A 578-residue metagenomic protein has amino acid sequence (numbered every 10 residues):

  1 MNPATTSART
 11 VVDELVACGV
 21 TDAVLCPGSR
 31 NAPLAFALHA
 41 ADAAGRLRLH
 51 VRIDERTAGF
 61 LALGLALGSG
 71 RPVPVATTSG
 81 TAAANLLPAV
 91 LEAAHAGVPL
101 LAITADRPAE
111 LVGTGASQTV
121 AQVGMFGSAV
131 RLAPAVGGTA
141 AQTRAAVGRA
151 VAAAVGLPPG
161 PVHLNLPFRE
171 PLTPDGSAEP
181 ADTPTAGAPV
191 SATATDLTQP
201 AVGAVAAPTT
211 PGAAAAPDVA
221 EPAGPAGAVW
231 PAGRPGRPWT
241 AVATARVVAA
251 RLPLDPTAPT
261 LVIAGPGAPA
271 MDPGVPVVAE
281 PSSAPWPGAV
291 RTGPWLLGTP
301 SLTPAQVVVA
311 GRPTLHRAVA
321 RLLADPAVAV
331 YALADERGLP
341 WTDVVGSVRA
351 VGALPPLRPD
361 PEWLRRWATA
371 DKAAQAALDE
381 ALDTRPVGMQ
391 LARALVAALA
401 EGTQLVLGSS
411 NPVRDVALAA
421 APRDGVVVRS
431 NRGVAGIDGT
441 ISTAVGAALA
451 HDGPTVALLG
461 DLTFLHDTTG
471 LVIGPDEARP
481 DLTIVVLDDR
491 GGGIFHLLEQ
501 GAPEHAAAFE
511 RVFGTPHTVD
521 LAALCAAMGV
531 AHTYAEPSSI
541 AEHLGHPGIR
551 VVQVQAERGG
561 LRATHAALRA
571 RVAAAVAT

Functional and structural regions predicted by a protein language model:
M1-P3, V190-A194, P200-P208, A215-A226 (+3 more regions): Phosphate/pyrophosphate-binding active-site segments
P3-A76, T81-P88, A419: N-terminal cofactor/phosphate-binding cores enriched in small/glycine residues, especially glycine-rich loops such as
A8-V12, V16, S29-A35, R366-H451: Active-site diphosphate/adenylate-binding microenvironment
T21-L25, R46-H50, G68-R107, Q306-G311 (+2 more regions): A short, small-residue-rich loop immediately preceding and capping a beta-strand
L63, L67, S79, A241-V344 (+5 more regions): Glycine-rich, anion-gripping cofactor-binding loops and their flanking helix/strand elements in enzyme active sites
E92, I103, E110-V123, D415 (+1 more regions): Thiamine diphosphate
T104-A146, A150, V278-A374, G474 (+1 more regions): Glycine-rich, acidic loop regions that bind phosphate or pyrophosphate groups
A146, A153-D255: Conformationally flexible catalytic loops at phosphate/diphosphate-handling active centers
